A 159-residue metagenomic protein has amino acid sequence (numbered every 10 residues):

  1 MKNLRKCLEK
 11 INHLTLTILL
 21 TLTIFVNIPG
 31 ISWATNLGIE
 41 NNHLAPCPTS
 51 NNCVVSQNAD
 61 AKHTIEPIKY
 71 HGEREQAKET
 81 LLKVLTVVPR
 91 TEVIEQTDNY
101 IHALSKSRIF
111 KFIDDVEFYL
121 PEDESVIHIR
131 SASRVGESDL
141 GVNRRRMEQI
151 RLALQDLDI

Functional and structural regions predicted by a protein language model:
N3-I18: Bacterial N-terminal signal peptides that target proteins for export
E9-K10, I24, W33: Intrinsic disorder/low-complexity signature
T15-N27: Bacterial N-terminal signal peptides
N27-I159: Ser/Thr-rich, low-complexity intrinsically disordered terminal regions
